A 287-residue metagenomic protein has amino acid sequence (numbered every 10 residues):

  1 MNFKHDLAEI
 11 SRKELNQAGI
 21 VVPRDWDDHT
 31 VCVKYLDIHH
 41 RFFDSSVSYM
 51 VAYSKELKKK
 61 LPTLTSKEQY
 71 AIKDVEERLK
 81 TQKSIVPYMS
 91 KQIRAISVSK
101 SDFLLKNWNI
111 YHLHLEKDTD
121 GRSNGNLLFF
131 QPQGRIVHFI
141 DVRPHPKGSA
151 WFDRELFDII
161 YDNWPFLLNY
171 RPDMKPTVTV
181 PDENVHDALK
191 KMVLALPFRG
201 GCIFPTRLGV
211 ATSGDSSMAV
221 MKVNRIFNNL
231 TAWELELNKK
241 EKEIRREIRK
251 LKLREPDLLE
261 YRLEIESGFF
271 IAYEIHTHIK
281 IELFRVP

Functional and structural regions predicted by a protein language model:
M1-N126, Q133-P287: Basic, Lys/Arg-enriched alpha-helical interface segments
